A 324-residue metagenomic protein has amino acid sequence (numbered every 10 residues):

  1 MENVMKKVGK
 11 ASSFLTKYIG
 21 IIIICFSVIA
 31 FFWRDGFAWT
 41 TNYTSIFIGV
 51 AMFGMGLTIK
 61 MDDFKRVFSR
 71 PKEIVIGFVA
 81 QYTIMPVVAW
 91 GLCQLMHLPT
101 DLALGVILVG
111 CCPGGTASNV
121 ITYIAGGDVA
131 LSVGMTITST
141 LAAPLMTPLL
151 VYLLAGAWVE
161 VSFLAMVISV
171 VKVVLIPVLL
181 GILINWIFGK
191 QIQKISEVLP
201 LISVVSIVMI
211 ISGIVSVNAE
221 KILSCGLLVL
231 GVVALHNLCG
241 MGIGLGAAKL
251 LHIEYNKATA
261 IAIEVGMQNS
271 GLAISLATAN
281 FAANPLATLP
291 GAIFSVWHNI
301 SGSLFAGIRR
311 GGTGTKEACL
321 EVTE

Functional and structural regions predicted by a protein language model:
M1-E324: Alpha-helical transmembrane segments of multi-pass small-molecule/ion transporters
